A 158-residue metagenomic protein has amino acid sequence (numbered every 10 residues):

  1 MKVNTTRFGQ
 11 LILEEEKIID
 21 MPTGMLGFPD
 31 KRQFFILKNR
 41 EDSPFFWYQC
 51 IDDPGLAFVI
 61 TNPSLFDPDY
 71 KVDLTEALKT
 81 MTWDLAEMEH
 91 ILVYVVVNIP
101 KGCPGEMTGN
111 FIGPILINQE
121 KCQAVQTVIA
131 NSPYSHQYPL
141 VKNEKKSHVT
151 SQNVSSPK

Functional and structural regions predicted by a protein language model:
M1-D67, M88-K158: Long, compositionally biased stretches
D69-A77: Short beta-strand-centered segments at strand-helix junctions
E76-A86: Short active-site loop/helix that positions an aromatic residue
